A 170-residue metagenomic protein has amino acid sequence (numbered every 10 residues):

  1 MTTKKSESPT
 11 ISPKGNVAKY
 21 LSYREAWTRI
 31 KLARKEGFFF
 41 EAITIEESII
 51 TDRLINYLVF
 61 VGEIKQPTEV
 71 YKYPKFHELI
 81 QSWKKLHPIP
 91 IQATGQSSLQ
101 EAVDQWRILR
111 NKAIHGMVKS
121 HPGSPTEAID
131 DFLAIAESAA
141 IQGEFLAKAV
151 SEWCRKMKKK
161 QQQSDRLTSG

Functional and structural regions predicted by a protein language model:
M1-P13: Membrane-interacting alpha-helical segments
M1-T2, V59-G62, F76-W83, A134-G143 (+1 more regions): Short, charged low-complexity intrinsically disordered segments located at boundaries of structured domains
T10-Q81, S97, K156-K159: Amphipathic alpha-helical interface elements
L32, E63, I89, H115-K119: General structural signal for alpha-helix termini and helix-helix connectors
L86-T94: Short, solvent-exposed, charged loop/turn and helix-capping segments that join or cap alpha-helices on peripheral
A93-G170: Charge-enriched, short contiguous segments at helix-coil
